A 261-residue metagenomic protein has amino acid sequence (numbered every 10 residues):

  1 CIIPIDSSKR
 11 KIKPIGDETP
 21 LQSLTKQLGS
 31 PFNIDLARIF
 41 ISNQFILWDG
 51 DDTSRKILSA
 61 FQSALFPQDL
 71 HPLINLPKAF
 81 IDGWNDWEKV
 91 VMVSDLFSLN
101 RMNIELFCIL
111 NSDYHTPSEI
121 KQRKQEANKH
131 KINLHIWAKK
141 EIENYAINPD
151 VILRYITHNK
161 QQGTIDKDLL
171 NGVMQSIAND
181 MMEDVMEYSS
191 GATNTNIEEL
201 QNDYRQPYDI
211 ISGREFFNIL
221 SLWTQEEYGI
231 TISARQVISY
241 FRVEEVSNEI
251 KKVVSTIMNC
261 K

Functional and structural regions predicted by a protein language model:
C1-H115: RecA-like P-loop NTPase motor core
P20-S23, Q27, P31, D35 (+10 more regions): Exposed alpha-helical structural elements
D35, F97-N100, E143, L153 (+6 more regions): Short secondary-structure junctions and interdomain/linker hinges
S63-L70, K131, T157, G229 (+1 more regions): Residue-level recognition of short, structured coil/turn motifs that connect secondary structure elements
I81-W84, I177, M181, V185 (+3 more regions): Short, flexible helical or helix-coil boundary motifs
D82-Q125, Y228-K261: C-terminal extensions
E105, I109-I211: Activity-critical C-terminal alpha-helical subdomain
S189-K261: Extended, basic/helix-rich recognition subdomains
